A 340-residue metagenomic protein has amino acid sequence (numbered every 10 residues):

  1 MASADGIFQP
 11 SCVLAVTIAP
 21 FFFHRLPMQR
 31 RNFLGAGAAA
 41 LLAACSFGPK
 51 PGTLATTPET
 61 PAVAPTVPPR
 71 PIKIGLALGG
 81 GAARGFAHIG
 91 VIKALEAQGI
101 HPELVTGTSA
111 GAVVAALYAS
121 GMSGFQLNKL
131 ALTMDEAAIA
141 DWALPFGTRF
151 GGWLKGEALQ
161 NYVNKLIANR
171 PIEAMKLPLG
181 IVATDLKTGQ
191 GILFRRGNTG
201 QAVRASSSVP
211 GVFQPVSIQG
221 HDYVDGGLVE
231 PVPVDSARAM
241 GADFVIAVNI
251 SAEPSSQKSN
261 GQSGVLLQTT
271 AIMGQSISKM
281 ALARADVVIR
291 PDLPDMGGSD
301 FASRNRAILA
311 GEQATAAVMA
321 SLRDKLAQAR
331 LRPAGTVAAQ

Functional and structural regions predicted by a protein language model:
C12, T17, F22-V105, L117-Q340: Patatin-like phospholipase
G107, G111: Gly/Ala-rich beta-loop-alpha elbow adjacent to hydrolase catalytic centers
V114: Catalytic DNA-binding helix-loop module of base-excision-repair DNA glycosylases/AP lyases
